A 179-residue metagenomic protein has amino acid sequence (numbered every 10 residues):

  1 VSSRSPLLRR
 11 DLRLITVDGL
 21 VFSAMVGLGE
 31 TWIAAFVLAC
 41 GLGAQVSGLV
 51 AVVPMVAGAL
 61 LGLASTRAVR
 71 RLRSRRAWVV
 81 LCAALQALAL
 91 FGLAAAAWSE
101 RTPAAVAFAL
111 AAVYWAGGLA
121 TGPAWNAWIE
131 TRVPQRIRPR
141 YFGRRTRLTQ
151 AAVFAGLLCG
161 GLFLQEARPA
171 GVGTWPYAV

Functional and structural regions predicted by a protein language model:
S2-L60, S65, V69, R76-Q86 (+2 more regions): Helix-loop boundary and gating motifs at the non-cytosolic
S23, G27, W115-P123: Small-residue-rich segments within alpha-helical transmembrane domains of MFS-like 12-TM solute carriers
T31-C40, T66-R71, L93-S99, V153-W175: Transmembrane alpha-helix termini and helix-breaking/packing motifs in multi-pass membrane transporters
I33, G118-V133: Intracellular juxtamembrane helix-capping segments at the cytosolic ends of symmetry-related transmembrane helices
L38, V69, N126-P134, F142 (+1 more regions): Helix-terminus/helix-capping segments at the ends of transmembrane helices and short amphipathic helices
A44-Q45, R76, V133-R145: Loop-to-transmembrane helix entry/capping segments in MFS-fold secondary transporters and related SLC/MFSD carriers
M55-G62, G143-L162: Glycine-rich segments within core transmembrane alpha-helices of 12-TM secondary carriers
V79-T102, F108, L162-E166: C-terminal ends and interior cores of transmembrane alpha-helices in multi-pass membrane transporters/permeases
